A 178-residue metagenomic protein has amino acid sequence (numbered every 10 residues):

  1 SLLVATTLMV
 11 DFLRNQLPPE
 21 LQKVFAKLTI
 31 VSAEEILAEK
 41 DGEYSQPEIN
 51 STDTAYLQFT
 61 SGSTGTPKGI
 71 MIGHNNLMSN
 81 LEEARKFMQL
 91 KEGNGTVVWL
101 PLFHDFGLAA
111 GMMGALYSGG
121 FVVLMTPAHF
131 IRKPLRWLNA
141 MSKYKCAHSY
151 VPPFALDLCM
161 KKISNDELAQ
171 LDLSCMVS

Functional and structural regions predicted by a protein language model:
S1-E48: Carrier-protein-dependent adenylate-forming modules in NRPS/ANL systems
S1-L2, T29-V31, K68-M71, F121-A128: Short beta-strand->loop structural element characteristic of the AMP-binding/adenylate-forming
L17-I30, P127-S178: Conserved adenylate-forming
I30-V31, K40-F59, T66, N80 (+2 more regions): Conserved pre-ATP/AMP-binding loop-to-beta segment of ANL
M78-G95, D105-A147, K162-I163: Conserved AMP-binding/adenylation subdomain of ANL enzymes
L100-H104: AMP-binding (ANL) adenylation modules
